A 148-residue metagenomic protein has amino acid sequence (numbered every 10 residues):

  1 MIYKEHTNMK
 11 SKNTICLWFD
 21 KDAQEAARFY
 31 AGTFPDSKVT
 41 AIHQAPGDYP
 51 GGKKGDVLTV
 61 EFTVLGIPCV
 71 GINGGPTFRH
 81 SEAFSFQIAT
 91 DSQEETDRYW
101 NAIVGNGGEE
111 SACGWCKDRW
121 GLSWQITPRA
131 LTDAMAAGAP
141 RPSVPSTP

Functional and structural regions predicted by a protein language model:
M1-N8: Short, Lys/Arg-enriched N-terminal segments with co-localized hydrophobic residues within the first ~10-30 amino acids
S11, D56-L58, E82: Residues that flank catalytic or metal-binding motifs in active/ligand-binding sites
T14, V57, S111-C113: Short loop/turn microsegments at loop-to-beta-strand junctions
T14-C16, T59, S85-Q87: Short aromatic/hydrophobic contact patches that present stacked aromatics for nucleic-acid/ligand binding
L17-G66: Core segments of cupin and vicinal oxygen chelate
F19, A23, T33, V64-P68 (+3 more regions): Vicinal oxygen chelate
K53, T77-F78: Gly/Ser-enriched beta-turn/beta-hairpin loop segments
A130-T147: A short, polar/charged loop-to-alpha-helix boundary motif
